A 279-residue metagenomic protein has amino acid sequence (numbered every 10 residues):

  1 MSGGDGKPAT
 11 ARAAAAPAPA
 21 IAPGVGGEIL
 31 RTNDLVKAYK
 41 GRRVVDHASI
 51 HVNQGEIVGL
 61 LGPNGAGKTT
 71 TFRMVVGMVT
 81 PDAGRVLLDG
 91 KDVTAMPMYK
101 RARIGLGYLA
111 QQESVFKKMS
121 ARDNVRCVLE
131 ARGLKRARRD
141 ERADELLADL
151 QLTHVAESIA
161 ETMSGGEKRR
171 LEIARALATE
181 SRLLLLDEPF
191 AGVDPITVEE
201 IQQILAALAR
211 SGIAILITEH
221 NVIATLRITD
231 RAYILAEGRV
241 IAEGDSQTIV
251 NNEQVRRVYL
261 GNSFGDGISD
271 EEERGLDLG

Functional and structural regions predicted by a protein language model:
P19, R126, A137-V155, Q202-A206: Conserved ABC ATPase "signature" region
L61-P63: The feature captures the beta-strand-to-loop junction immediately N-terminal to the Walker
V76: Helix-to-loop junction immediately C-terminal to a conserved catalytic motif
D92-Q112, K135-D140, S246-E253: ABC ATPase NBD coupling module
I159-M163, E167: Conserved ABC ATPase signature
E180: Conserved catalytic motifs of ABC-family nucleotide-binding domains
L184-E188: Catalytic Walker B motif of ABC-type/P-loop ATPase nucleotide-binding domains
